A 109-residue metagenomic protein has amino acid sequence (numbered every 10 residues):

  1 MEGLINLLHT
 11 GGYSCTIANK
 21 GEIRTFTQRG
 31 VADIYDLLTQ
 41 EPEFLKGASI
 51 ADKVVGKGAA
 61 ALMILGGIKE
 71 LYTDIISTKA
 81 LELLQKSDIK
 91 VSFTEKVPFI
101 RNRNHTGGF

Functional and structural regions predicted by a protein language model:
M1-D74, T94-F109: Conserved mixed alpha/beta catalytic, RNA-binding, or beta-rich assembly cores of soluble enzyme, regulatory
S77: Conserved SAM/SAH-binding beta-strand->alpha-helix loop
A80-F93, V97-I100: Short acidic, glycine/proline-enriched helix-loop-strand junctions
